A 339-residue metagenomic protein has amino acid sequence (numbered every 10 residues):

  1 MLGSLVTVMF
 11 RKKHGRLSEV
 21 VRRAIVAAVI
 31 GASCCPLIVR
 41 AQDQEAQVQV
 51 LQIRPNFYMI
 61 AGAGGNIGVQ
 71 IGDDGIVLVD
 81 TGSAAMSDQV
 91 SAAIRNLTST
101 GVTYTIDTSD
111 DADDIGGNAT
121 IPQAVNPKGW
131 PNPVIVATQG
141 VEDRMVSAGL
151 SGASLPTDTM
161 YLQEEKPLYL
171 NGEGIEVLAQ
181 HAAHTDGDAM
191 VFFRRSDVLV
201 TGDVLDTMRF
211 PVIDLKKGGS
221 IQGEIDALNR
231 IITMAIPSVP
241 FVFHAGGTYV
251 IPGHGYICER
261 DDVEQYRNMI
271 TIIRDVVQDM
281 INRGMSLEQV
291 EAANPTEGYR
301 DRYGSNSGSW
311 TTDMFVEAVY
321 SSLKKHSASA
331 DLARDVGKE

Functional and structural regions predicted by a protein language model:
M1-V20: N-terminal secretory signal peptides that target proteins for export/translocation
G3, R23-P36: Bacterial N-terminal signal peptides
V39-A41, V239-G247, Y256-E339: Accessory terminal helices/loops
Q42, Q47, Q52, V136-H181 (+3 more regions): Metallo-beta-lactamase
V48-N96, A189-G202: Conserved beta-strand hairpin/beta-sheet module of binuclear metal-dependent hydrolase folds, prominently
N56, Q70, D80, I94 (+9 more regions): Divalent metal-coordination and catalytic microenvironments
G75-V77, T81-A85, P167, G174 (+3 more regions): Metallo-beta-lactamase
R95-Y169: Active-site HxH/HxHxD metal-binding segment of metal-dependent hydrolases
